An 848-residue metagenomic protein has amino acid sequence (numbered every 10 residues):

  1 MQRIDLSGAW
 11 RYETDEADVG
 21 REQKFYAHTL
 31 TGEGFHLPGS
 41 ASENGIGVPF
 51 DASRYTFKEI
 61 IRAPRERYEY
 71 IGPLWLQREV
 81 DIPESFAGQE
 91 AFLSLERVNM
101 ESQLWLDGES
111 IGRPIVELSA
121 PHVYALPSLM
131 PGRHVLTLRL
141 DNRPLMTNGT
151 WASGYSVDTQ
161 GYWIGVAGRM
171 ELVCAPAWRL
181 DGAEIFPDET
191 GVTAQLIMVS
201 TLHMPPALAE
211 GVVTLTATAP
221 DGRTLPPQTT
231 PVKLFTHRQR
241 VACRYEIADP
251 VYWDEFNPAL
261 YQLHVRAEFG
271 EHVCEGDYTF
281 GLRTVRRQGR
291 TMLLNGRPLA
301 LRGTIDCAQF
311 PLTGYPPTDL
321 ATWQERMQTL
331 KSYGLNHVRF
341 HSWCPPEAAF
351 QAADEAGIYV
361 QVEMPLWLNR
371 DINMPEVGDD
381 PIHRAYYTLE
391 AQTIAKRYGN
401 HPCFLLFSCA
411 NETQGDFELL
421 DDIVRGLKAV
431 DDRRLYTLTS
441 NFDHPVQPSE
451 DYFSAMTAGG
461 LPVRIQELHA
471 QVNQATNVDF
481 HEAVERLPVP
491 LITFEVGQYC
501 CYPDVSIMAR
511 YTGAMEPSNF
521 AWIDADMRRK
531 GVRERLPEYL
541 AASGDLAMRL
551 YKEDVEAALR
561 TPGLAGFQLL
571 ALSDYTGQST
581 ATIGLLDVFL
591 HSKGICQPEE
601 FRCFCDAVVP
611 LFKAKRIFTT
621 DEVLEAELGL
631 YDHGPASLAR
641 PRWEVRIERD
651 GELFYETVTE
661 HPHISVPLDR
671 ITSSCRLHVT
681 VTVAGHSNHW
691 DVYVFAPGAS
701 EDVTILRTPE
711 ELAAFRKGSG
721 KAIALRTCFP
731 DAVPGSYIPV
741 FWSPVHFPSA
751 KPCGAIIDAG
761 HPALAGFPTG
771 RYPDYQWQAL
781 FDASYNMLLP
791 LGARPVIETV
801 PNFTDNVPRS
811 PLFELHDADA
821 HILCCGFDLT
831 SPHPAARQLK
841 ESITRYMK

Functional and structural regions predicted by a protein language model:
M1-F57, R139, R143-P144, L172 (+2 more regions): Accessory carbohydrate-binding/adhesion or oligomerization-edge regions at the termini of glycan-active proteins
I4, W10-A17, N44-I46, E66-L180 (+2 more regions): Accessory beta-strand-rich segments of carbohydrate-active enzymes
G45-D81, F86-S94, N99-W105, R113 (+8 more regions): Active-site-adjacent substrate/metal-binding segments within catalytic domains of carbohydrate-active enzymes
L104-L106, T193-V232, V623-T659, I664 (+1 more regions): Beta-strand-rich binding/interaction modules
P131-R133, H203-R286, R670-A699: Extended acidic/polar, glycine-enriched regions that form or flank non-catalytic beta-rich accessory modules
I197, H337-D587: Substrate-binding/catalytic cleft of secreted carbohydrate-active enzymes, primarily glycoside hydrolases
T704-P744, D819-H821, C825, I843-Y846: Short alpha-beta junction capping motif
C728-G735, W742-Q838: Catalytic beta-strand/loop cores that center a nucleophilic Ser/Cys/Thr and support acyl-enzyme chemistry
